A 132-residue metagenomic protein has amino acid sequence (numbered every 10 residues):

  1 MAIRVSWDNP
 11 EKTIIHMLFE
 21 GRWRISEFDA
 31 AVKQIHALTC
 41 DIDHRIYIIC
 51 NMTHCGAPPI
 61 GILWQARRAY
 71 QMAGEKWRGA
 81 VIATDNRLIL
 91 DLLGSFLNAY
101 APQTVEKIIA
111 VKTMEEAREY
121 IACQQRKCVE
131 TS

Functional and structural regions predicted by a protein language model:
M1-S132: Amphipathic, Lys/Arg-enriched alpha-helical "gate/interface" segment within cytosolic domains that mediates
